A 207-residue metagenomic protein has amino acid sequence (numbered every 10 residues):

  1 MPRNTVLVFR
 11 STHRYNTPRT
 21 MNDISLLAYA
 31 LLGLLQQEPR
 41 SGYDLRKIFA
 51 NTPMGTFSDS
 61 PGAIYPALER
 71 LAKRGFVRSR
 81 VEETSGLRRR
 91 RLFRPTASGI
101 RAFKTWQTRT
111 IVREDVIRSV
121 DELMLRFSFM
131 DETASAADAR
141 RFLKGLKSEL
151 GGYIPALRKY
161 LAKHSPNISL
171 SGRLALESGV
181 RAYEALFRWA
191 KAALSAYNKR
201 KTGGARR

Functional and structural regions predicted by a protein language model:
L7-V116: Basic helix-turn-helix/winged-helix DNA-binding cores and closely related short helical interaction motifs
S60-A63, R91, L170-V180: Alpha-helical scaffold segments that form or flank carboxylate-/histidine-based iron centers
T105-G152: Amphipathic alpha-helical dimerization/coiled-coil segments that flank or bridge DNA-binding/regulatory modules
L150-L161, Y183, A190: Non-transmembrane amphipathic alpha-helical segments
L157-L176: Acidic interhelical loop/turn segments
V180-A205: Short, contiguous alpha-helical
